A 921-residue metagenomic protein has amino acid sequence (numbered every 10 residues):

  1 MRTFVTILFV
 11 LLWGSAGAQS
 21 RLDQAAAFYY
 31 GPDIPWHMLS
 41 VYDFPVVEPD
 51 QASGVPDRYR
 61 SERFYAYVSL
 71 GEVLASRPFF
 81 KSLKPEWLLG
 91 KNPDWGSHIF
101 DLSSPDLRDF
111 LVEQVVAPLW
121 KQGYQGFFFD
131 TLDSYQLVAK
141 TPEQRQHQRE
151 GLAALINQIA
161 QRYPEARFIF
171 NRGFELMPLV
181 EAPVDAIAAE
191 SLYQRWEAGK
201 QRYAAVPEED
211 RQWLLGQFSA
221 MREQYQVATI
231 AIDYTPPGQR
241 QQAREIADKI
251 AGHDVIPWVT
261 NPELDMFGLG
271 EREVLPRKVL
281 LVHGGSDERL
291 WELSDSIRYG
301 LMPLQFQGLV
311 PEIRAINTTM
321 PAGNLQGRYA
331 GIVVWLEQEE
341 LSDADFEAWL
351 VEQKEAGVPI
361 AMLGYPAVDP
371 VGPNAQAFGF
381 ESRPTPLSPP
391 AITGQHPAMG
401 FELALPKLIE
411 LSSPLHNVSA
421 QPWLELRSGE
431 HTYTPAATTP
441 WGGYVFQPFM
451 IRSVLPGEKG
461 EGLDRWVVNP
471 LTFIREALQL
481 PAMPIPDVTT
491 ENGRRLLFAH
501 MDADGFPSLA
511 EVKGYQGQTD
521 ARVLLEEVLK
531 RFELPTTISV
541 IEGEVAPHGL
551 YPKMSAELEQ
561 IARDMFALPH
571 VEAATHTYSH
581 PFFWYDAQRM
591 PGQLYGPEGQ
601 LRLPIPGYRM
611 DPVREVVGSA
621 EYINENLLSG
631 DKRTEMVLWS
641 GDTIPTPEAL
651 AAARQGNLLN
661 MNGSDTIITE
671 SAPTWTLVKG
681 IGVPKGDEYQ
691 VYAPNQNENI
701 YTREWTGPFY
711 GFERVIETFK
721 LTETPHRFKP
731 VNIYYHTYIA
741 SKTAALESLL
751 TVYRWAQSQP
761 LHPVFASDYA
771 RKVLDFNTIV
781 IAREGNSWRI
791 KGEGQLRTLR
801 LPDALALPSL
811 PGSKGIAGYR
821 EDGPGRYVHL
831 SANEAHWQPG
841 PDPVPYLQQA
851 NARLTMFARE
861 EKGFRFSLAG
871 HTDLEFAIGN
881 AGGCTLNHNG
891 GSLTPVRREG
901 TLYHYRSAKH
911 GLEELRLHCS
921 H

Functional and structural regions predicted by a protein language model:
Y29-D43, V47-D50, R289-P370: Helical hinge/lid and interdomain linker segments adjacent to catalytic or ligand-binding clefts that mediate domain
S76-P78, K91-S103, A356, L363-P373 (+4 more regions): Metal-dependent polysaccharide deacetylase catalytic core of the NodB/CE4 family, i.e., the active-site-bearing domain
D133-L155, Q161, R172-P183, Y608-K685 (+2 more regions): Catalytic domains of cell-wall/extracellular-matrix polysaccharide-remodeling enzymes, centered on de-N-acetylation
E223-P236, L480-A510, L529, M610-V613 (+4 more regions): Catalytic grooves of carbohydrate-active enzymes
I256-E273, V310-N317, E476-G493, V523 (+6 more regions): C-terminal domain-boundary segment and adjacent tail
E263-D265, M362, W755, L761-H921: Non-catalytic C-terminal accessory domains or segments of carbohydrate-active enzymes
L275-K278, F306, G400, I409-R495: A glycine-centered loop/beta-turn motif at secondary-structure junctions
E340-S412: A glycine-rich, often tryptophan-bearing local segment used as a flexible ligand/cofactor-contacting loop or short
